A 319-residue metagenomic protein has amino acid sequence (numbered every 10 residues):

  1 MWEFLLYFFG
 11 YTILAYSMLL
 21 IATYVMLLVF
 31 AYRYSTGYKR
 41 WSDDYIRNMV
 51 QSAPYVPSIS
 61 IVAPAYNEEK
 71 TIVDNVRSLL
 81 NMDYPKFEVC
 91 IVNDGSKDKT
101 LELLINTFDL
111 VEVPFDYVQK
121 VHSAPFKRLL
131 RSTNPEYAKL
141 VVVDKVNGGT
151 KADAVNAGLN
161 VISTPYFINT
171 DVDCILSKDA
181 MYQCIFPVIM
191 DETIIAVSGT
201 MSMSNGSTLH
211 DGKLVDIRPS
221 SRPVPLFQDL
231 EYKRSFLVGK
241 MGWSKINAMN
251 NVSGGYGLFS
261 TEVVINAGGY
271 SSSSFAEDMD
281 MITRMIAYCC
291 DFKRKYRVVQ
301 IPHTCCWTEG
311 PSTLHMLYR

Functional and structural regions predicted by a protein language model:
M1-Y55, K240: N-terminal membrane-anchoring/stem segments of glycan-assembly enzymes
V56, A63-L80, Y84, G95: Active-site beta-to-alpha loop of glycosyltransferases that engages the nucleotide-sugar donor
P57-S60, E88, I265, D280: Cell-envelope/extracellular polymer assembly enzymes that use nucleotide-activated donors
R77-V143: Acidic donor-binding segment of Leloir-type glycosyltransferases
V113-N156, N160, T164, K178-S274 (+1 more regions): Long helical/loop segments within the catalytic core of UDP-sugar-dependent glycosyltransferases, especially the large
F167: Short aromatic/hydrophobic "clamp" motif used to bind/position activated sugar donors
F275-M281: Acidic donor-binding loop at a coil-to-helix junction in glycosyltransferase catalytic cores that engages
R297-M316: Active-site donor/metal-binding and catalytic loop motifs of nucleotide-sugar-dependent glycosylation enzymes
